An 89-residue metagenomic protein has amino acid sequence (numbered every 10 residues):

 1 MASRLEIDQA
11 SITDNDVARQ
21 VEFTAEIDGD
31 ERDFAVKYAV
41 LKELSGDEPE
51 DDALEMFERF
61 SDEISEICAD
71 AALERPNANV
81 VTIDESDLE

Functional and structural regions predicted by a protein language model:
M1-A25: Short, charged/polar N-terminal "headpieces" of proteins
A2-I7, D47-E89: Acidic, low-complexity intrinsically disordered segments
N15, E26-D28, L73-R75: A generic structural signal for short, solvent-exposed coil/turn residues that cap or connect secondary-structure
R19-S45: A short, structured beta-strand/loop element
